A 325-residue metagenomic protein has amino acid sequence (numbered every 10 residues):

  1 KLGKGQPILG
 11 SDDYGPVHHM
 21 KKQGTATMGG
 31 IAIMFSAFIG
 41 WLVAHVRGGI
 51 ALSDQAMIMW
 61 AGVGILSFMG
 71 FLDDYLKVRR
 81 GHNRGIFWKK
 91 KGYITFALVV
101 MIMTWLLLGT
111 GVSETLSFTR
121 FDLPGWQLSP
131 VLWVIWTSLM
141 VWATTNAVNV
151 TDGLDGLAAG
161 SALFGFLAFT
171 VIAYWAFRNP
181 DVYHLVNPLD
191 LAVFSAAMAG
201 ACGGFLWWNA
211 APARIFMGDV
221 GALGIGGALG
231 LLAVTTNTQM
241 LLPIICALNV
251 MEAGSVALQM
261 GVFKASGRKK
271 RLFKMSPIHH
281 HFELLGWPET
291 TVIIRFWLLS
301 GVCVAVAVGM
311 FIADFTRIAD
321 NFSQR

Functional and structural regions predicted by a protein language model:
K1, D12, F35-F71, V100-I102 (+3 more regions): Alpha-helical transmembrane segments
G10-T25, N83-K91: Juxtamembrane helix-capping/reentrant segments at transmembrane boundaries
K77-F87, S117-L128, G267, P288: Membrane interface segments of multi-pass transport proteins and intramembrane proteases
G85-T104, L108: Carboxylate/His-rich catalytic cores and anion/metal-binding grooves
E114: Conserved N-terminal glycine/acidic-rich loop preference
